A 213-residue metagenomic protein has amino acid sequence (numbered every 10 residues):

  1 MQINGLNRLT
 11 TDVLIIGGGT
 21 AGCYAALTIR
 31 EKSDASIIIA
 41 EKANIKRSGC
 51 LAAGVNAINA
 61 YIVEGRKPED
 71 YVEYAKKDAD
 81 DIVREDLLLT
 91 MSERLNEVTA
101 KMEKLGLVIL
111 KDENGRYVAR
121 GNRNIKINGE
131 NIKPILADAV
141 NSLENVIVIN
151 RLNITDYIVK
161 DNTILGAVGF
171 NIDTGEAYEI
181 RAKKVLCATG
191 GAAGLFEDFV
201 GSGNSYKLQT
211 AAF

Functional and structural regions predicted by a protein language model:
N4-G5, A35-S36, K42-L165, G169-E176 (+2 more regions): Conserved N-terminal/central alpha/beta ligand/cofactor-binding core
R8-T11, T174-K184: Core beta-strand elements of the Rossmann-like FAD/NAD(P) dinucleotide-binding domain in flavoenzyme oxidoreductases
V13-I39: N-terminal Rossmann-like FAD-binding beta1-loop-alpha1 element of flavoenzymes
G18, S48-V55, F199-N204: Active-site nucleophile and cofactor-binding loops and adjacent substrate-binding regions of central metabolic enzymes
G18-G19, I125, G175, F196-S202: Alpha-helix N-cap/helix-initiation motif
A25, I29, L136, L208-A211: Hydrophobic residues within alpha-helices that form the first helical element adjacent to the glycine-rich loop
R30-E31, E103, F213: Anion (oxyanion) recognition and catalysis
K184-F213: Glycine-rich loop(s) and the adjacent beta-strand/alpha-helix scaffold that form part
